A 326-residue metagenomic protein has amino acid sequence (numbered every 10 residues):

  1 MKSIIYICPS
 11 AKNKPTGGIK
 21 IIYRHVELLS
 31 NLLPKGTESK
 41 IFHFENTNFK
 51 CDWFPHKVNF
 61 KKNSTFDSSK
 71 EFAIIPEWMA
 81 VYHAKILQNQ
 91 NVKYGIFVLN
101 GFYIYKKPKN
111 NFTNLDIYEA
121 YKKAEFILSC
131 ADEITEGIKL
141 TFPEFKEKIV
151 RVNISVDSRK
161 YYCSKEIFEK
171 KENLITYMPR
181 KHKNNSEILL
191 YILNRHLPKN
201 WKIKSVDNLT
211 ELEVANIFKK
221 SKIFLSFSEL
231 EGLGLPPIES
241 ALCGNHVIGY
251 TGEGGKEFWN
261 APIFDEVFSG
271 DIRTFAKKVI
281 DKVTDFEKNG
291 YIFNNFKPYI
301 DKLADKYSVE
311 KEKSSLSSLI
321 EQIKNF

Functional and structural regions predicted by a protein language model:
M1-F72, L235, E253-G255, V267-S269 (+2 more regions): N-terminal pre-catalytic "stem/leader" segment of glycosyltransferase-like enzymes
G18-I21, I134-T141, R151-L212: Conserved catalytic-core segment of nucleotide-activated headgroup transferases in glycan assembly
N46-K123: Extended catalytic core of nucleotide-activated donor transferases of GT-like folds
Y82-A84, A124-K146, I188: A short, active-site helix/loop in glycosyltransferases that binds the activated sugar's phosphate group
E229: Aromatic "clamp/platform" in nucleotide-sugar-dependent glycosyltransferases that forms part of the donor/acceptor
H246-G249: Short hydrophobic beta-strand element within catalytic cores of glycosyltransferases and related nucleotide-activated
G270-K277, E287-N325: A charged, aromatic-enriched C-terminal amphipathic alpha-helix characteristic of glycosyltransferases across folds
